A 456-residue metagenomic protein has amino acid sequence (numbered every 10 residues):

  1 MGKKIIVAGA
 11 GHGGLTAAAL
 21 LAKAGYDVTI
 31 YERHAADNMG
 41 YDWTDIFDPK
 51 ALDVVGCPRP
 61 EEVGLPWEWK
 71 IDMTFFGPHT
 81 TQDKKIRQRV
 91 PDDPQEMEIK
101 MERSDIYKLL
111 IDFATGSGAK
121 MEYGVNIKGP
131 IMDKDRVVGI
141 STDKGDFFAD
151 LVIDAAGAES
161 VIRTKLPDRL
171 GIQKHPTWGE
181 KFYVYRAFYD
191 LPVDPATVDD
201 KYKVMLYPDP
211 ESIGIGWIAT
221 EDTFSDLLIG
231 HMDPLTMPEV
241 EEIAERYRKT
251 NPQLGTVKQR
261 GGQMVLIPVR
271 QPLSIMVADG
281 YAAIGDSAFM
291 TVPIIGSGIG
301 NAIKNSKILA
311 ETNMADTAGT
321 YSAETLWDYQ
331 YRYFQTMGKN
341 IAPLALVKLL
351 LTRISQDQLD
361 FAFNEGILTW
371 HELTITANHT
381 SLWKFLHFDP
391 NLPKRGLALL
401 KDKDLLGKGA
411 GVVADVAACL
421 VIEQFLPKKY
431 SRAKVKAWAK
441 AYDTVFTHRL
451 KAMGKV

Functional and structural regions predicted by a protein language model:
M1-G11: Beta1/beta-strand and adjacent pyrophosphate-binding region of the FAD-binding site in flavoprotein oxidoreductases
A8-A10, A22-Y41: Glycine-rich FAD pyrophosphate-binding loop
G14-L15: N-terminal Rossmann-fold NAD(P) dinucleotide-binding loop
A35-H79: N-terminal FAD cofactor-binding segment of flavoenzymes
P91-D112, M232-V240: Short beta-strand to alpha-helix junction loop
F113-P252: Predominantly flavin-linked oxidoreductase catalytic cores and closely associated redox partners
I127, L235-L309, N313-Y331, Q335-T336 (+2 more regions): FAD/FMN-dependent oxidoreductases across multiple families
M314-V456: C-terminal helical "tail/cap" subdomain of flavin- and related membrane-associated enzymes
